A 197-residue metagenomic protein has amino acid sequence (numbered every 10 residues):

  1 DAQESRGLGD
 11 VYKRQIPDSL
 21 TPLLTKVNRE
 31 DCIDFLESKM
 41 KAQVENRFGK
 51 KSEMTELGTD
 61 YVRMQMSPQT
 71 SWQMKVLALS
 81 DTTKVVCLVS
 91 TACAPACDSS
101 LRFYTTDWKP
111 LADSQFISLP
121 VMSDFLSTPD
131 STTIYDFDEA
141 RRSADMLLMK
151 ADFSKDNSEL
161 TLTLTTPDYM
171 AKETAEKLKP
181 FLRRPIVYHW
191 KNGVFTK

Functional and structural regions predicted by a protein language model:
D1-L8, Y12: Single conserved hydrophobic/aromatic residue that forms the stacking wall/gate of nucleotide- or nucleobase-binding
R14-K50: A domain-level signal for the mature, folded cores of soluble proteins
F35-K84: Short N-terminal edge-element motif at the start of the domain
M64-Q65, T91-C97, T174-K179: Short consensus segments that form the blades of beta-propeller domains, in both extracellular/periplasmic
Q69-W72, C87, A96-L101, A144-L148 (+1 more regions): Short, surface-exposed coil-to-beta transition loops
D81-T91, D156-T163: Acidic/hydrophobic-patterned starts of short beta strands in beta-sheet-rich repeat architectures
K84-S118: Mid-length scaffold segments of soluble, non-membrane domains
S114-H189, T196: Short aromatic loop motif centered on NTY/YTY
